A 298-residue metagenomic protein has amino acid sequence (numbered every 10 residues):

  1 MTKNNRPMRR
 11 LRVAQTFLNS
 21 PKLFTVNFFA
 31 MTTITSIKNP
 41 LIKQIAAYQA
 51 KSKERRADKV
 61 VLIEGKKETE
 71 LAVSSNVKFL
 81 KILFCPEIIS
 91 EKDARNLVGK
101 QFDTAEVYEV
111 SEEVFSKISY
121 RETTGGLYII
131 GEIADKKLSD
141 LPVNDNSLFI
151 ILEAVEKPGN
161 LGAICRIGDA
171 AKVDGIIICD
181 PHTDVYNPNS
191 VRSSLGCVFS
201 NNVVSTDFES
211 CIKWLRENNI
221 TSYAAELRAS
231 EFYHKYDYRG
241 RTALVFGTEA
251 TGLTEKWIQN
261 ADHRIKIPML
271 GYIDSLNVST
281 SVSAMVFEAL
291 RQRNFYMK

Functional and structural regions predicted by a protein language model:
R6, L18-S20, F28-F29: Short hydrophobic targeting helices and cationic amphipathic motifs that mediate membrane/organellar targeting
F29-I88, T183: Boundary-proximal intrinsically disordered activation/regulatory segments immediately upstream of a helical core
I34-S36, Y108-S111, N201-F208: Short acidic-hydrophobic, aromatic-tinged amphipathic segments that line or gate anion-handling sites
G65, E156-I164, N277-S281: Amphipathic alpha-helical repeat scaffolds
S74, F102, K136-A229: RNA substrate-binding interface of SAM-dependent RNA methyltransferases
V110-S111, E153-A154, C179-D180, N202 (+1 more regions): Short beta->alpha connector loops at strand-helix junctions that form conserved, small/polar/Pro-enriched
G126-I129, A170-A171, V185, N189-C197 (+1 more regions): Structured adenosyl-cofactor binding patch, chiefly the S-adenosyl-L-methionine
A224-I273: Active-site/ligand-binding-proximal alpha/beta "capping" segment
